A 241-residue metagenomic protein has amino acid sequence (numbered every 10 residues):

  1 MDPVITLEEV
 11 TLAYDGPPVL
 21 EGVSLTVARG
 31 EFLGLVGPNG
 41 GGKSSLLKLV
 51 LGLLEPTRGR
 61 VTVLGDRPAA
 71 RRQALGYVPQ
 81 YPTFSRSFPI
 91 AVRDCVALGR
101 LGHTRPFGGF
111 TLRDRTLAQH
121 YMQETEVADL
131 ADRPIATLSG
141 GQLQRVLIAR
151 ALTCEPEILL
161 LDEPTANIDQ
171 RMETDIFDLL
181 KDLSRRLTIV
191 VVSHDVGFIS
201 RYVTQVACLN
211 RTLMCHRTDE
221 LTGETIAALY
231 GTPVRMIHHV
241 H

Functional and structural regions predicted by a protein language model:
V10, A97, L112-L130: Conserved ABC ATPase "signature" region
V36-P38: The feature captures the beta-strand-to-loop junction immediately N-terminal to the Walker
L51: Helix-to-loop junction immediately C-terminal to a conserved catalytic motif
G59-L75: Conserved ABC transporter NBD signature motif
P134-L138, Q142: Conserved ABC ATPase signature
L159-E163: Catalytic Walker B motif of ABC-type/P-loop ATPase nucleotide-binding domains
R201, L209-M236: Conserved beta-strand-loop-alpha-helix hinge in the C-terminal portion of ABC ATPase nucleotide-binding domains
